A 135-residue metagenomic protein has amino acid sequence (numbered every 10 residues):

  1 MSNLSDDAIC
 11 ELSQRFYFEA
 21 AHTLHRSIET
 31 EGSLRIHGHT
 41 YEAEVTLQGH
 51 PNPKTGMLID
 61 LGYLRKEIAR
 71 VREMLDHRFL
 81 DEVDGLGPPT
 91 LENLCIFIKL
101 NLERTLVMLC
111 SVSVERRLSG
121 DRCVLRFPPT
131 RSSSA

Functional and structural regions predicted by a protein language model:
M1-A135: Charge-rich, low-complexity N-terminal segments
